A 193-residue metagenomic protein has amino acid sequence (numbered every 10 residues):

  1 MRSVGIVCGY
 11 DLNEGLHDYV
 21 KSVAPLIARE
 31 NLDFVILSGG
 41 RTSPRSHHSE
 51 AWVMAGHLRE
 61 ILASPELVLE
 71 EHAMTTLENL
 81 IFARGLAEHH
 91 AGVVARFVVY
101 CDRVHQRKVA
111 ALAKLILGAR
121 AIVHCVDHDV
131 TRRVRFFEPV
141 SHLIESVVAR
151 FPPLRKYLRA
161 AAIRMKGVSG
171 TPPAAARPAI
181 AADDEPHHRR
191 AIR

Functional and structural regions predicted by a protein language model:
M1-H142, R193: A structural signal for short, hydrophobic/glycine-enriched beta-strand patches
R135-R193: Glycine-rich flexible loop motifs, especially short His-Gly-Gly/GGXG/HXGH segments used as catalytic or interaction
